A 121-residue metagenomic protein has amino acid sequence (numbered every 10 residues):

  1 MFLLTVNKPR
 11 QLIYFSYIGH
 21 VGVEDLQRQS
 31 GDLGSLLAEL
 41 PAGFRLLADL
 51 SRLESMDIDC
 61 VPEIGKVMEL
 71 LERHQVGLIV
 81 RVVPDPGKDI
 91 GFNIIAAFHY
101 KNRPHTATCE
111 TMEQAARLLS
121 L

Functional and structural regions predicted by a protein language model:
M1-L121: Amphipathic, Lys/Arg-enriched alpha-helical "gate/interface" segment within cytosolic domains that mediates
